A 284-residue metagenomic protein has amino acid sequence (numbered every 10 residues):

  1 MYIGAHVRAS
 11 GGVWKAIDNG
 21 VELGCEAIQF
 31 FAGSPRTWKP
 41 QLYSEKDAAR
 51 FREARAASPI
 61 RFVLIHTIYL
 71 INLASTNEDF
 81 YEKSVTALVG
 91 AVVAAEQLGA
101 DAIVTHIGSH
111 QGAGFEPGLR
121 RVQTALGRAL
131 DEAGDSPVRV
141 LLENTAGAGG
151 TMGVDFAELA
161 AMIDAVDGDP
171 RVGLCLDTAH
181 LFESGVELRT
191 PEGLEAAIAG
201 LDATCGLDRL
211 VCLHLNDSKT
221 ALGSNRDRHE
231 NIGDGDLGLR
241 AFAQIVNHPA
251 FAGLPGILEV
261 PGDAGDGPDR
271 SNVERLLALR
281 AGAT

Functional and structural regions predicted by a protein language model:
M1-T67, I71, S75-V93, G282-T284: N-terminal pre-domain/capping segments
Y2, F156-T284: Histidine-acidic metal/acid-base catalytic patches
H6-S10, G33-P35, T67-L70, G108-H110 (+4 more regions): Active-site beta-loop-alpha junctions enriched in small/polar residues
A16-N19, D47-A54, A87-A94, G118-A129 (+5 more regions): A general structural detector for well-ordered alpha-helical segments in enzyme core domains, enriched
D18-C25, S44-L64, A91-G99, L130-P137 (+3 more regions): Acidic (Asp/Glu)-rich catalytic clusters
G20, H66, S84, A95 (+5 more regions): Conserved, mostly hydrophobic/aromatic
K39-D47, S75-A87, A113-A125, G150-E158 (+3 more regions): Alpha-helix N-cap and loop-to-helix initiation/capping positions
A57, L73-G173: Active-site acidic/histidine proton-transfer and metal-coordination neighborhood in alpha/beta enzyme cores
